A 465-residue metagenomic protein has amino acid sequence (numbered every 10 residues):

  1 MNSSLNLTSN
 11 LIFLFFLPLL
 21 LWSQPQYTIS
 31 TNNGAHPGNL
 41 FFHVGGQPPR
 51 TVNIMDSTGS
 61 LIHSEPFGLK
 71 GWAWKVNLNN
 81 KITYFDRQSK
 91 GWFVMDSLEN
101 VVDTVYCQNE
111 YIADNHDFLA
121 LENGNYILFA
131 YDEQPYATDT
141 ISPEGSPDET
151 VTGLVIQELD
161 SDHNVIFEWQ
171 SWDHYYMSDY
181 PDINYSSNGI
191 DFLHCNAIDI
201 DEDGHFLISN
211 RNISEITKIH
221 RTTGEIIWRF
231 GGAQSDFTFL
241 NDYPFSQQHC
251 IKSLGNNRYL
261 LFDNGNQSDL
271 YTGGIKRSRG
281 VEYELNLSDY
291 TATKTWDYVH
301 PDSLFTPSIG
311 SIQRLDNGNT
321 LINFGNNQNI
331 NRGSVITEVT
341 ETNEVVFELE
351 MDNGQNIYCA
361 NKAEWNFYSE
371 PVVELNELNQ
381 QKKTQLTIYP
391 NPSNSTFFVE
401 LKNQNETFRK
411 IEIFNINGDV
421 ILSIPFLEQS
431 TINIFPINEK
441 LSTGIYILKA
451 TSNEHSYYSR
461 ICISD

Functional and structural regions predicted by a protein language model:
M1-P25, L375, D465: Bacterial Sec-dependent N-terminal signal peptides
N2-S9, P66, I226, F408: Intrinsically disordered, low-complexity Ser/Thr/Pro-rich tracts
F13-F15, Q108, S146, N188 (+11 more regions): Generic marker of residues within folded, mature protein domains
F15, W22, G34, Y298 (+3 more regions): Compositionally biased, intrinsically disordered/low-complexity regions enriched for serine, proline and threonine
F16, A35, T291, Q381-K382: A generic structural signal for short, non-catalytic loop/turn and secondary-structure boundary residues
Q24-V373: Histidine-/acidic-rich catalytic cores in large beta-rich domains
Q24-Y27, E364-Y389, K402-Q404: Residue-level detector of functionally pivotal "anchor" positions at catalytic/ligand-binding pockets or at interdomain
D56-S57, N379-Y389, S393-D465: C-terminal outer-membrane/trafficking sorting elements
